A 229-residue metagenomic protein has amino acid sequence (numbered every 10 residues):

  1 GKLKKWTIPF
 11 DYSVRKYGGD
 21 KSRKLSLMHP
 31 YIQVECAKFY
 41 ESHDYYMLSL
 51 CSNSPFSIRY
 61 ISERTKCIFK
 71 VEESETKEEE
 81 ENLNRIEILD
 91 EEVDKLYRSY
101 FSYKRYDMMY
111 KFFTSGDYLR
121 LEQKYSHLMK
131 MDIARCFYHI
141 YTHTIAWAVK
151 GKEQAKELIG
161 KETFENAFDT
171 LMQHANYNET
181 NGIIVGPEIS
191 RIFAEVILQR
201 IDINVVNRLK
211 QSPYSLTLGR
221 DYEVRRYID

Functional and structural regions predicted by a protein language model:
G1-V185: Conserved two-metal-ion catalytic palm core of "right-hand" nucleic acid polymerases, unifying RNA-dependent RNA
E122-S126, E188, L218-D221, Y227-D229: Short, well-ordered loop/turn elements at secondary-structure boundaries
I183, P187-R191, E195: Short acidic-aromatic active-site loops that bind/stabilize oxyanions
F193-I228: Active-site palm subdomain of RNA-directed nucleic acid polymerases
